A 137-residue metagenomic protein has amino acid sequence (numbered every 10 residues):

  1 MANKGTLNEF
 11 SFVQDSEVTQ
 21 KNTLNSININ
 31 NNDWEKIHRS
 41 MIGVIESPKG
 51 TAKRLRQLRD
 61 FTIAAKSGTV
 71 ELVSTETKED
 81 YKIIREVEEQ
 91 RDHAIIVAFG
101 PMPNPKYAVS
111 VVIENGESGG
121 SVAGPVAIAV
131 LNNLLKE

Functional and structural regions predicted by a protein language model:
M1-S26, N32, M41, I45-E137: Active-site beta-strand/loop architecture of penicillin-binding DD-peptidases
